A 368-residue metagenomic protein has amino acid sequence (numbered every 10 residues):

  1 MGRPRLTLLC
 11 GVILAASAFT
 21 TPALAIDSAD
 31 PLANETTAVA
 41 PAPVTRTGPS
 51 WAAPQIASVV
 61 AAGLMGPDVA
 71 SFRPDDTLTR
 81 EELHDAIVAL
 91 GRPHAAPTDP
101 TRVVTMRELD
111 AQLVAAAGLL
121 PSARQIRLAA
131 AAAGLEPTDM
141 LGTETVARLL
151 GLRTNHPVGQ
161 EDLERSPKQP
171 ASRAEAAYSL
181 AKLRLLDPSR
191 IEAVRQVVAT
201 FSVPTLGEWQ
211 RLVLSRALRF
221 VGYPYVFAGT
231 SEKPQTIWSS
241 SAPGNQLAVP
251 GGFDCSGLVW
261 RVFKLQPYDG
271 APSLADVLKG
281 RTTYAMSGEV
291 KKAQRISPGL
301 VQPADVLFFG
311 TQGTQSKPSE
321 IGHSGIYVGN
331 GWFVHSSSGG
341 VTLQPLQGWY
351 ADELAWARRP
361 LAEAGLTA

Functional and structural regions predicted by a protein language model:
G2-A25: Secretory targeting and sorting signals
L24-A53, A61, M65-R80, H84 (+4 more regions): Feature responds to low-complexity, polar/acidic, surface-exposed segments characteristic of secreted/exported proteins
S58, A89, A115, L119 (+5 more regions): Glycine-rich, acidic and aromatic/proline-enriched surface loops and short helix-turn segments that act as binding
P67-S71, T98, P121-I126, P224-K233 (+1 more regions): Surface-exposed patches in mature extracellular/periplasmic domains of secreted proteins
L83-A86, L109-Q112, A176-K182, G252-L265 (+1 more regions): Active-site-proximal alpha-helical segments within enzyme catalytic domains
R195-G257, R261-P272, P318-E320: N-terminal capping segments
V203-L214, W260, Y268-Q347: ...with weaker cross-activation on analogous glycine-rich loops/strands in unrelated enzymes
A351-A368: Low-complexity, Gly/Ser/Thr/Pro-rich intrinsically disordered linker/tail segments
